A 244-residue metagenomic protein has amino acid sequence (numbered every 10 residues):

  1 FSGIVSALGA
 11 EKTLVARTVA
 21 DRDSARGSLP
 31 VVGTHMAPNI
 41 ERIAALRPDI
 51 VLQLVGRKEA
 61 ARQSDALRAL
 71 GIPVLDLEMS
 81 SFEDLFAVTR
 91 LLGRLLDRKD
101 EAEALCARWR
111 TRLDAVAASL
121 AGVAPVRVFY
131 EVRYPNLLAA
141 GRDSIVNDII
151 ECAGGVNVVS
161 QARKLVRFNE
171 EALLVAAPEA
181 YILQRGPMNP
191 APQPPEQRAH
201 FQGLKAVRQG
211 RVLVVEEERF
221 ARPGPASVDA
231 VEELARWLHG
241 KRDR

Functional and structural regions predicted by a protein language model:
F1-L46, I50-Q63, V158-Q161, Q193: A short, structured surface patch at a secondary-structure boundary
A10-E11, R22-A25, D65-R68, A139 (+1 more regions): Ligand-binding cleft/hinge of the Venus flytrap
T18, R142-V166, R185, L213-V214: His/Asp/Glu-enriched short active-site or ligand-binding loop at hydrolase and phosphoryl-transfer sites
A37-G56, I72, N169-G186: Proline-aspartate-enriched helix->loop->beta-strand connector
I50, A61-L138, V156-Q161, F168 (+1 more regions): Extracytoplasmic substrate-binding proteins
V55-G56, V132, A162-L165, A180 (+2 more regions): Short secondary-structure boundary segments
K58-A69, A180-Q197: A ligand-binding cleft/hinge motif common to bilobed small-molecule-binding domains
L120-V123, R127-R133, V175-N189: Solvent-exposed helix-coil-helix hairpins and adjacent flexible coil/strand "hinge" segments
